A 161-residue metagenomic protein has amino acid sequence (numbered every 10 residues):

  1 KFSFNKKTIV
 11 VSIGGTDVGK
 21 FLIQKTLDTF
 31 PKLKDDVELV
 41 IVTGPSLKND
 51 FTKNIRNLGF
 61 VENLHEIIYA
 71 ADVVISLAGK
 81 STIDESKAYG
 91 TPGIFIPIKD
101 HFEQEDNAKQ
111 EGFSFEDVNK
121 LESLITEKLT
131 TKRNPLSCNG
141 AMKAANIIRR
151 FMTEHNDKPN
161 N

Functional and structural regions predicted by a protein language model:
S3-V73: Donor-nucleotide binding loops and adjacent catalytic segments primarily of GT-B fold Leloir glycosyltransferases
V11-S12, I94-F95, P135: Short catalytic-loop micro-motif centered on adjacent basic/acidic residues
T16-V18, I98-H101, N134: Short histidine/acidic/glycine/proline-rich micro-motifs that form metal- and phosphate-coordinating active-site loops
K25-D28, A70, K120-L124, K143-I147: Alpha-helical elements of Rossmann-like donor-binding domains used by nucleotide-donor carbohydrate transfer enzymes
N57, G93, G112-F115: Conserved beta-strand scaffold positions in the cores of enzyme catalytic domains, especially in NTP/NDP-utilizing
N63-E105: A donor-sugar binding/catalytic signature common to diverse glycosyltransferases and related nucleotide-sugar
N107-K132: C-terminal "capping" alpha-helix adjacent to the active site of nucleotide-linked donor transferases in cell-envelope
S123-E127, L136-N161: C-terminal alpha-helical cap of glycosyltransferases
